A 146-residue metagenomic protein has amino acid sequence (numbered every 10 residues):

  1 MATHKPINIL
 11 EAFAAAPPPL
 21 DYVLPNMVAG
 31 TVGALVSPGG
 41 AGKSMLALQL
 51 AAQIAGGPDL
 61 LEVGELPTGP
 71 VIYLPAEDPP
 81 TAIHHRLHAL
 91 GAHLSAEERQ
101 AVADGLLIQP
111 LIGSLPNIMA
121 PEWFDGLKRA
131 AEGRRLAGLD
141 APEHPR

Functional and structural regions predicted by a protein language model:
A2-V23: N-terminal pre-Walker A segment at the start of P-loop NTPase domains
H4, G39, L66-R146: Conserved inter-motif catalytic segment of the P-loop NTP-binding fold
L20-V23, P58-L61, F124-L127: A generic local structural motif
L24-G30, V63-L66: Phosphate-binding P-loop
L35: Hydrophobic anchor at the beta1->P-loop junction of P-loop NTPases
G42: Conserved glycine(s) of the Walker
L46, L50: Hydrophobic positions on the alpha1 helix immediately C-terminal to the Walker A/P-loop
Q53-T68: Post-Walker A helix-loop "phosphate-sensing" segment adjacent to the P-loop in P-loop NTPases
